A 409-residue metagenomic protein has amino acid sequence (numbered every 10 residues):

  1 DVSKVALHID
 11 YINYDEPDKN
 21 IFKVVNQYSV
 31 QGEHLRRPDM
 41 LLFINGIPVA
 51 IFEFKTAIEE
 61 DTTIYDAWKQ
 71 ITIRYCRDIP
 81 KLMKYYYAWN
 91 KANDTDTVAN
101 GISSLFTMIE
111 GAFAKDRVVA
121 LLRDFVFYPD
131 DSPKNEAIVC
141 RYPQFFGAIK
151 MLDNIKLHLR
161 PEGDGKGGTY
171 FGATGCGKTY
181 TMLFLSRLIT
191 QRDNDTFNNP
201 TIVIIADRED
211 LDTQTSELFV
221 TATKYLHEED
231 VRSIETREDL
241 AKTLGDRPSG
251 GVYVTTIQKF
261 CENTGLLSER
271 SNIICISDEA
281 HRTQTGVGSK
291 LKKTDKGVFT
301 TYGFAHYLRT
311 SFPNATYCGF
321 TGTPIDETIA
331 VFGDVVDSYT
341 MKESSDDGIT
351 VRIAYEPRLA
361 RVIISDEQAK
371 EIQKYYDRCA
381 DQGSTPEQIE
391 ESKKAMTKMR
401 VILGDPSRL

Functional and structural regions predicted by a protein language model:
D1-T201, D210-L226, P248, V252 (+5 more regions): ATP-dependent helicase/translocase motor core
K91, Y253-T255, C275-I276, T316-T321: Structural recognition of the conserved hydrophobic beta-strand(s) that form the central parallel beta-sheet of P-loop
V98-A99, I329-L409: Interdomain helical connector at the RecA1-RecA2 junction of SF1/SF2 helicase-like NTPases
D207, G322: Conserved H-loop
E209, V231-A241, T256-E262: Conserved helicase motor
L211, K259, R282-T285, I325-D326: Residues immediately C-terminal
I234-Y253, L266-R270: Conserved motor-coupling elements within RecA-like helicase/translocase cores
E269-T316: SF2 helicase catalytic motif II
